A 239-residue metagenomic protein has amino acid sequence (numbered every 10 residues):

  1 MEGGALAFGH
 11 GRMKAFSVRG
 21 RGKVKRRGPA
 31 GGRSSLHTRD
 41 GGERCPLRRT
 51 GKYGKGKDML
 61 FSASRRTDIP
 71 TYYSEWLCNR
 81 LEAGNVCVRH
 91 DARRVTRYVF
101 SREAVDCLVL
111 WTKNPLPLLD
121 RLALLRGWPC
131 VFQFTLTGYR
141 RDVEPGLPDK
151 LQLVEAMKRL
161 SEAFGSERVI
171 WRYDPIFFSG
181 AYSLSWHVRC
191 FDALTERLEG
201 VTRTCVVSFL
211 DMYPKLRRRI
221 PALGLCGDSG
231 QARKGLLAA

Functional and structural regions predicted by a protein language model:
E2-F8: Extreme N-terminal basic, low-complexity initiation segments that serve as generic localization/processing leaders
S17, S34-S35: Serine residues within intrinsically disordered or low-complexity segments
H37-E144, K150-S166: Conserved Radical SAM active-site core
R140-L147, P175-S185, P221-R233: Surface-exposed cleft-lining segments at the edges of enzyme active sites
Q152-R219: Conserved C-terminal portion of the radical SAM core fold that forms the substrate/S-adenosylmethionine-binding
R233-A239: A conserved mid-domain beta-alpha-beta active-site/ligand-binding segment of alpha/beta enzyme cores
